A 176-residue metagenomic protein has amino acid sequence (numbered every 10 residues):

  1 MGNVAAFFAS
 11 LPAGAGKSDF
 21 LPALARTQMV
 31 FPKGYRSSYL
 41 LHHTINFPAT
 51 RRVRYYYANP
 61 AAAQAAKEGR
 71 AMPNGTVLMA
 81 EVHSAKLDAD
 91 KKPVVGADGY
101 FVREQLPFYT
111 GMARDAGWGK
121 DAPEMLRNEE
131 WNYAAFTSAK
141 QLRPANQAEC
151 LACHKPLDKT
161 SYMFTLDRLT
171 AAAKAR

Functional and structural regions predicted by a protein language model:
M1-A9, G14-K17, L21, S38 (+3 more regions): Sequence context surrounding c-type heme c attachment/ligation sites in exported
A15-I45: N-terminal "mature-domain start" segment
A49-A63: Short, structured beta-strand/loop micro-motifs enriched in basic residues and often containing a Trp
